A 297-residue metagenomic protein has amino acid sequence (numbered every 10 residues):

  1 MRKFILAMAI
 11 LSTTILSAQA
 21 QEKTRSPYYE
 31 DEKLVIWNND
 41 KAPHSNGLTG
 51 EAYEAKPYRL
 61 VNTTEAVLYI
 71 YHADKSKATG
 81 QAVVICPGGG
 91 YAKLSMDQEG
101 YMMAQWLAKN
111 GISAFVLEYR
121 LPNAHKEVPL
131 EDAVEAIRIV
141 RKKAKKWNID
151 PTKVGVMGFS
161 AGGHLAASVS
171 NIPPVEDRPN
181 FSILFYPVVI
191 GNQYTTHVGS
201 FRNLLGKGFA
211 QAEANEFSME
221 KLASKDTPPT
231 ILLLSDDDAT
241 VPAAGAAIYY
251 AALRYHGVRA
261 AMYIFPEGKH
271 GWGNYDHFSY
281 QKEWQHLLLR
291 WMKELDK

Functional and structural regions predicted by a protein language model:
M1-K23: Bacterial Sec-dependent N-terminal signal peptides
E22-K77: N-terminal cap/lid segment of alpha/beta-hydrolase-fold proteins
T79-G88: Short beta-strand element of the alpha/beta-hydrolase
L94-M102, F115-P151, D276-E283: Catalytic nucleophile-loop/oxyanion-hole region of alpha/beta-hydrolase and closely related hydrolase-like folds
E135-S200, K207, A214: Primarily recognizes the serine-hydrolase "nucleophile elbow" in alpha/beta-hydrolase and SGNH/GDSL folds
D226, L232-L234, D238: Short beta-strand/loop motif that positions the catalytic acidic residue of the alpha/beta-hydrolase fold
A239-I248: Conserved alpha/beta-hydrolase "acid-adjacent" motif
A247-K297: C-terminal catalytic histidine-bearing segment of alpha/beta-hydrolase fold enzymes
